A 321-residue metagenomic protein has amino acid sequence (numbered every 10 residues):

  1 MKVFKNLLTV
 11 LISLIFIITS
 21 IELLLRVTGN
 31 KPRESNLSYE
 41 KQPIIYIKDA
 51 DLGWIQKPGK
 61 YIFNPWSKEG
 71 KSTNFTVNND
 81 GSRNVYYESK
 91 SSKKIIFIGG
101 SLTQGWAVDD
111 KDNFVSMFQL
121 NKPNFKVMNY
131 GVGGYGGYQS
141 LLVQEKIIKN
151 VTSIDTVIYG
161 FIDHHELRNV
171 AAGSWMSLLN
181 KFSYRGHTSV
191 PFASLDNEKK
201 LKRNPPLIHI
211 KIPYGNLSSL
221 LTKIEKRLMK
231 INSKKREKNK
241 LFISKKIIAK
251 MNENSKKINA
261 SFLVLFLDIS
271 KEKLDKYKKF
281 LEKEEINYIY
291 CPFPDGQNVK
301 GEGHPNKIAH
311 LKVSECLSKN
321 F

Functional and structural regions predicted by a protein language model:
T9-L24: Hydrophobic membrane-insertion alpha-helices, especially the h-region of bacterial N-terminal signal peptides
N30-K122, P294-V299: Membrane/wall-proximal cationic-aromatic binding patches
K31-K48, G137-K235: Interaction-surface signature
F97, G137, T156-N169, N216-G296 (+1 more regions): Conserved, well-ordered alpha-helix/loop/beta-strand core segments that scaffold catalytic motifs
N129-G136: Short beta->alpha junction loops
G301-F321: Histidine-centered active-site loop/cap adjacent to the catalytic His in serine esterases/O-acetyl transfer systems
